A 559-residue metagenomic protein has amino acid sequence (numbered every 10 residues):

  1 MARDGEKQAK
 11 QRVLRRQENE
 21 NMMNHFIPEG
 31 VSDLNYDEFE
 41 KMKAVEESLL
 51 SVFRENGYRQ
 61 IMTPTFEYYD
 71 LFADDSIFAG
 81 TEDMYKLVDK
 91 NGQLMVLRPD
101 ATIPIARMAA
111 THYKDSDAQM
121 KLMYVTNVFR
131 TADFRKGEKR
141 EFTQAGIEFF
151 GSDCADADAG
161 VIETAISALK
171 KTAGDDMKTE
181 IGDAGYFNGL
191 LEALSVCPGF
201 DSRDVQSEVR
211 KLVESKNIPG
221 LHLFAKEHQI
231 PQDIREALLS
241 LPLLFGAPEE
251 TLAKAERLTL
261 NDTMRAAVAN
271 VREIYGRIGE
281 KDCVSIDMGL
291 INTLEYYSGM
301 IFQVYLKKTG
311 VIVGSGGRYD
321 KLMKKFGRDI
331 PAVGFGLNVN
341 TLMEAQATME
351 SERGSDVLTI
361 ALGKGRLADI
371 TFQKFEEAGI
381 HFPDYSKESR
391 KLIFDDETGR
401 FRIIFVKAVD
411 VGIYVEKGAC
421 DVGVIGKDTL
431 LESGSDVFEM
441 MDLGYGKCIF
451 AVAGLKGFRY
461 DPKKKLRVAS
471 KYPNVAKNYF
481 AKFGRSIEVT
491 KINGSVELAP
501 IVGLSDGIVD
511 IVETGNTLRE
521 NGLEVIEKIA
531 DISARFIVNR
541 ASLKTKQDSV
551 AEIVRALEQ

Functional and structural regions predicted by a protein language model:
K7, R12, N21-E38: Auxiliary tRNA-acceptor-end handling modules of aminoacyl-tRNA synthetases
N19, E38-N56, E67-Y68, T81 (+3 more regions): Positively charged, Gly/Ser-enriched RNA/tRNA-binding surfaces
F26-L34, A255-R257, G354-L358: Generic N-terminal amphipathic, Lys/Arg-enriched alpha-helix
P28, F39-T63, L362-D384: Intrinsically disordered, low-complexity, positively charged segments
T65-M95: Polyanion/phosphate-binding surface patch
E141-A145, I181-G189: Short, conserved phosphate-binding/catalytic loop or strand-edge motifs used in phosphoryl-/nucleotidyl-transfer
F187-D282, E513, G522-E524, K546-R555 (+1 more regions): Long, charged alpha-helical interface segments
R353-Q559: Domain-level signature for soluble enzymes in the chorismate/prephenate branch of the shikimate pathway
